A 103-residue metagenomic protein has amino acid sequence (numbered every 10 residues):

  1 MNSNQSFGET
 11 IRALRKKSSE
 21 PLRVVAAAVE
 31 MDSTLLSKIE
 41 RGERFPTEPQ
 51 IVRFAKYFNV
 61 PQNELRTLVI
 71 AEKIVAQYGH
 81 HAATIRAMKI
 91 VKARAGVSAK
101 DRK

Functional and structural regions predicted by a protein language model:
M1-K17, N63: A short, Lys/Arg-rich alpha-helix, primarily the initiator
R12, R23, V52: Residues within the helices of the helix-turn-helix
R15, A26, A55: The alpha-helix within a helix-turn-helix
K16, E30, R41-E43, I70: Residue-level detection of the helix-turn-helix DNA-binding "recognition helix"
S19-K38: Short alpha-helical DNA-recognition segment
E30, T47-E64: DNA major-groove recognition helix of helix-turn-helix/homeodomain DNA-binding modules
E43-T47, V75: Short, solvent-exposed alpha-helical "recognition" segments
R66-K103: Short, charged recognition helix plus adjacent turn of helix-turn-helix-like nucleic-acid-binding domains
